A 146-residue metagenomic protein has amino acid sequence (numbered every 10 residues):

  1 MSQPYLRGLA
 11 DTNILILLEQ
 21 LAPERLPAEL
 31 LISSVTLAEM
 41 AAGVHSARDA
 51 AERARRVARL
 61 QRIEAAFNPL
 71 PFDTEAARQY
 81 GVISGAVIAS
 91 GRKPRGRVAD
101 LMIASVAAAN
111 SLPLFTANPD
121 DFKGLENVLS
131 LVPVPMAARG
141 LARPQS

Functional and structural regions predicted by a protein language model:
M1-Q61, G140-P144: Short, well-structured N-terminal submotif of metal-dependent ribonuclease cores
M1-S2, A104, N110-S146: Acidic, PIN/NYN-like endoribonuclease modules and their adjacent C-terminal/linker elements
S2-P4, N68-P113: Active-site neighborhoods of divalent-metal-dependent phosphate/nucleic-acid chemistry enzymes
I14-L15, A76, I103, D120-D121: Alpha-helix capping/helix-boundary segments
L18, P23-P27, G43, E64 (+3 more regions): Hydrophobic/basic alpha-helical segments enriched in Actinobacteria
L30, P69, L131-P133: Conserved beta-strand scaffold positions in the cores of enzyme catalytic domains, especially in NTP/NDP-utilizing
H45, A51-N68, D73-R78, I83: Active-site-proximal, substrate-binding regions of enzyme catalytic domains and RNA-binding/basic surfaces
R48-A51, V87-I88, V132-P135: Short, hinge-like loop/turn segments at secondary-structure boundaries
